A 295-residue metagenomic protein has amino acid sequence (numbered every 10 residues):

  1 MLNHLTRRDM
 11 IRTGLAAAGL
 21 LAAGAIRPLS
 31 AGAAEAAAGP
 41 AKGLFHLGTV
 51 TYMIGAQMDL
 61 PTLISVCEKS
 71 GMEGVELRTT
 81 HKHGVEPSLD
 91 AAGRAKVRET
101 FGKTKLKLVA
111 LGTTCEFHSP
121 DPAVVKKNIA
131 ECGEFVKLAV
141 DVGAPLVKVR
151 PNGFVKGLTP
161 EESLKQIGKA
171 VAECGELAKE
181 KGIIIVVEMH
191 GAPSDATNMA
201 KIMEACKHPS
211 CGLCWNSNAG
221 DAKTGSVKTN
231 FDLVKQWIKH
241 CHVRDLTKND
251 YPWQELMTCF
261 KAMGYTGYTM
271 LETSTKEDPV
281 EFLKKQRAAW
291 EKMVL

Functional and structural regions predicted by a protein language model:
L2-H46, G55-G71, D195-L295: Histidine-acidic metal/acid-base catalytic patches
G14-G24, A37-A41, P61-E68, R98-A110 (+2 more regions): Active-site acidic/histidine proton-transfer and metal-coordination neighborhood in alpha/beta enzyme cores
F45-V50, V75-L77, L108-T113, V147-V149 (+4 more regions): Hydrophobic faces of well-ordered beta-strands that scaffold small-molecule active sites in alpha/beta enzyme cores
T51-Q57, H83: Extracytoplasmic "Venus flytrap"
R78-K96, N152-G157: Glycine-rich, proline-tolerant flexible connector loops at the mouths of alpha/beta enzymes
T80, E116, N152, L246 (+1 more regions): Flexible loop residues that form catalytic and substrate-binding hotspots at small-molecule/glycan-binding clefts
D90-G93, D121-V124, N128, P160-S163 (+4 more regions): Residue-level preference for long, well-ordered alpha-helices that form the structural scaffold of enzyme catalytic
G93-K103, C174, N230, L256-C259: Catalytic-core regions built around general acid/base machinery
